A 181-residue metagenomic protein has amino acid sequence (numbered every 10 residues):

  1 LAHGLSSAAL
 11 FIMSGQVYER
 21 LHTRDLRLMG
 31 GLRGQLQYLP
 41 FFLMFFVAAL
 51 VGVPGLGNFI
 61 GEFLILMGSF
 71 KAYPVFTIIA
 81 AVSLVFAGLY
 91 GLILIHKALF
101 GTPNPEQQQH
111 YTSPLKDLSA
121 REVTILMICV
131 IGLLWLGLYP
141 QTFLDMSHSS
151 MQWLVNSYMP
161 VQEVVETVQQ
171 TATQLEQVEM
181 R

Functional and structural regions predicted by a protein language model:
H3: Conserved phosphate-interacting/catalytic interface
S6-A87, L94, H110-I131: Interfacial and helix-entry/exit segments of alpha-helical transmembrane bundles in multi-pass inner-membrane proteins
L36-L39, L92-R181: Cytoplasmic/organellar membrane-interface segments at the starts of transmembrane helices in multi-pass inner-membrane
